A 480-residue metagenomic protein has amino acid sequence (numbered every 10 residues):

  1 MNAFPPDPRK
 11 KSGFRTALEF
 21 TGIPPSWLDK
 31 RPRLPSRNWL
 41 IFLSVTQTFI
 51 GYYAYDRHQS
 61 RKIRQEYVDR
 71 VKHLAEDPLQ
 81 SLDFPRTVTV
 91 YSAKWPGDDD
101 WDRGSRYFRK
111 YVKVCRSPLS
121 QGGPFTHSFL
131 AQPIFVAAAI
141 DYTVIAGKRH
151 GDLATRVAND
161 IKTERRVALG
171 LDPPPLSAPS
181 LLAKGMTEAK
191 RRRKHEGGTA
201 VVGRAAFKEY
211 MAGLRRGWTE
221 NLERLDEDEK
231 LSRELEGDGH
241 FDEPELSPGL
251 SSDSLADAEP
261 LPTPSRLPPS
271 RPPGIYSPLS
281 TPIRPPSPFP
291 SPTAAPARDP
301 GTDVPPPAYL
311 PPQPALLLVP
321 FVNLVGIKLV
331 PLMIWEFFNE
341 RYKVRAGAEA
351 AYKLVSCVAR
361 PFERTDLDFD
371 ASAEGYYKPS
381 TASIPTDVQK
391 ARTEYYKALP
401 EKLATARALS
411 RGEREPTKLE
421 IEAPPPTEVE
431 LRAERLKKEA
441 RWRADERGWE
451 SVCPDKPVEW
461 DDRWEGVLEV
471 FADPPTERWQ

Functional and structural regions predicted by a protein language model:
M1-L34, I161-R165, L171-S177: N-terminal organellar targeting/addr​essing segments, predominantly mitochondrial targeting sequences
A17-H73: Single-pass hydrophobic alpha-helical transmembrane segments typical of small organelle membrane proteins
W39, D77-Q80, K113-V114: Beta-strand elements of modular eukaryotic interaction domains
H58, Y67-R86, S105-R106, F125: Mature, function-bearing regions of proteins
S60-K62, L74, P78-S81, Y142-I145 (+1 more regions): Short, flexible/disordered secondary-structure transition segments
T87-T89, D141: Beta-sheet entry/capping signal
V90-W95: Short loop/turn segments at strand-loop or loop-helix junctions that form parts of catalytic or ligand-binding pockets
G97-C115, Q121-Q480: Non-transmembrane interaction and regulatory regions of membrane-associated proteins
